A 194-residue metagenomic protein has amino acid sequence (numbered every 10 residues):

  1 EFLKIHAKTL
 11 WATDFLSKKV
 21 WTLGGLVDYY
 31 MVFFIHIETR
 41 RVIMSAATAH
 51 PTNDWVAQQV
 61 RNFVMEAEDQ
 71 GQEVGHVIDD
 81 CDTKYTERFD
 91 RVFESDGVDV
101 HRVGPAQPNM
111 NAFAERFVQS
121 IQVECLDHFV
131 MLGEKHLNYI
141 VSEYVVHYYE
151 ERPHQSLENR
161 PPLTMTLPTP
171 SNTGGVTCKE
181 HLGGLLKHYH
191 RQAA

Functional and structural regions predicted by a protein language model:
E1-A194: Charged DNA-binding/catalytic regions of mobile-element recombinases
